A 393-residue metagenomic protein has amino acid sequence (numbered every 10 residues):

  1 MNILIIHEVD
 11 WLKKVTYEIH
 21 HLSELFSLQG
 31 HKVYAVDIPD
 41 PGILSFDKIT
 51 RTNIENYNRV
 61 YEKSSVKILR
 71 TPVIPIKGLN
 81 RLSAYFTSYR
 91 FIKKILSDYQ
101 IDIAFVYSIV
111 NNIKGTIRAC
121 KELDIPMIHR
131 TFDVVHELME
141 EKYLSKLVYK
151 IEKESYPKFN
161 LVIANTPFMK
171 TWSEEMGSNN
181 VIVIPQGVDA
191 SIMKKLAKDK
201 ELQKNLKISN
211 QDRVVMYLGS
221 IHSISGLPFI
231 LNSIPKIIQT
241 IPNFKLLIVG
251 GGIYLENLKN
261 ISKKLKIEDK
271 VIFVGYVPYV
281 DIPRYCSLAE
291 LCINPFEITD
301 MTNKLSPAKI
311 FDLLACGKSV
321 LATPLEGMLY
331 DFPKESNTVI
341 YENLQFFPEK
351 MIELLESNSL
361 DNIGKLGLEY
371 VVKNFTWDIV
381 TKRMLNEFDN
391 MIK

Functional and structural regions predicted by a protein language model:
M1-E55, I237: N-terminal subdomain of nucleotide-sugar transferases
L4, I163, S209-I234, G364: Conserved donor-binding/catalytic core segment of Leloir-type glycosyltransferases
L22, R90-K94, I113-R118, E122 (+2 more regions): Membrane-proximal helix-turn-helix segments that form the acceptor-binding/catalytic region of lipid-linked
F168, G187: Carbohydrate-associated surface elements
V249, E256-P283: Nucleotide-activated donor-binding/catalytic signature segment of Leloir-type glycosyltransferases, i.e., the conserved
K270, C286-N303, K318-S319: Acidic donor-binding loop of glycosyltransferase active sites
K334-Q345, E353-N358: Conserved acidic donor-binding segment of nucleotide-sugar-dependent glycosyltransferases
S359-N374: A short, well-ordered alpha-helix in the C-terminal region of glycosyltransferases
